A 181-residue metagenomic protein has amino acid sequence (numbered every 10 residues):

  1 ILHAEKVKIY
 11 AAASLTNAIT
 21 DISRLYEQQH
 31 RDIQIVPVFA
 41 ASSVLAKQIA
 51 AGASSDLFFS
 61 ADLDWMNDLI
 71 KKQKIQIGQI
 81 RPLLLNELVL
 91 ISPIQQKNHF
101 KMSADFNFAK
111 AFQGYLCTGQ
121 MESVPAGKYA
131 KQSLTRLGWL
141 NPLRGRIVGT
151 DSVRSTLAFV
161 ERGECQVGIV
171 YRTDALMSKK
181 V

Functional and structural regions predicted by a protein language model:
L2-H30, Q34-A53, S60-L63, N67-Q73 (+1 more regions): Exported/periplasmic ABC-transporter solute-binding proteins
